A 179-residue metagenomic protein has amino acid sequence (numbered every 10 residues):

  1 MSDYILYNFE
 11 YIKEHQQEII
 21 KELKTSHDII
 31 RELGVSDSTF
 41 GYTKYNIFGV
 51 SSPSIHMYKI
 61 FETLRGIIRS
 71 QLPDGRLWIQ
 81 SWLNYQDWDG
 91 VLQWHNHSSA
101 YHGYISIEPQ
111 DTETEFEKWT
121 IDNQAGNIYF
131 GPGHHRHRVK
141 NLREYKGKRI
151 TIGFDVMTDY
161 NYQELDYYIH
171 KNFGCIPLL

Functional and structural regions predicted by a protein language model:
M1-D74, V91, P177-L178: Non-heme Fe(II)/2-oxoglutarate
S70-Y85: A short glycine-rich, His/Asp/Glu-containing loop-to-beta-strand
Y85-Q86, N96-T112, D155: Short, conserved beta-strand element in jelly-roll/cupin
L92-H95, R136-Y145: Short beta-strand His + acidic residue motifs that chelate non-heme Fe in jelly-roll/DSBH and cupin folds
H102-I105, Y145-Y162: A short hydrophobic beta-strand segment most commonly corresponding to one strand of the jelly-roll/cupin
I107-Q124, K140: A short beta-strand-loop-beta hairpin characteristic of the jelly-roll/cupin
D122-R138: Conserved metal-binding segment of the jelly-roll/cupin
K171-L179: Short, cationic low-complexity segments
